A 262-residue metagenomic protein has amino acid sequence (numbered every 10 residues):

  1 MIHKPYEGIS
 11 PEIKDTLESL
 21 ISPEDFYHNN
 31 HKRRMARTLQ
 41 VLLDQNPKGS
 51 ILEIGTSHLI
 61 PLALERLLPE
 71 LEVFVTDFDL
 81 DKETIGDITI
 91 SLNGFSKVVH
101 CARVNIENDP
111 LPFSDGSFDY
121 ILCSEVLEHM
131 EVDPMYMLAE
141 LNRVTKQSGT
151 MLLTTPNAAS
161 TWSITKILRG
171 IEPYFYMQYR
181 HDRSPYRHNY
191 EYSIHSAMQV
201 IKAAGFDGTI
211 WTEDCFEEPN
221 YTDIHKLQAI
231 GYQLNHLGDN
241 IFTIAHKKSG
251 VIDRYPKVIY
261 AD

Functional and structural regions predicted by a protein language model:
I2-R33, R37, F78, D87-K97 (+3 more regions): S-adenosyl-L-methionine-dependent methyltransferase catalytic module, highlighting the catalytic core
L39-N46, L111: Glycine-rich helix-loop-beta junction characteristic of Rossmann-like nucleotide cofactor-binding loops
P47-S57: Conserved class I S-adenosyl-L-methionine
S57-E70: Conserved SAM-binding loop of SAM-dependent methyltransferases across substrates and taxa, primarily the Class I
E72-F78: Conserved SAM-binding motif I beta-strand of class I
L80-K82: Helix N-cap at the beta1-alpha1 junction of Rossmann-like dinucleotide-binding domains, i.e., the first residues
N108-I121: A short acidic, Gly/Pro-enriched loop at the edge of an enzyme's catalytic core that lines a small-molecule cofactor
L122-V132: A short SAM/SAH-binding and catalytic strip from SAM-dependent methyltransferases
